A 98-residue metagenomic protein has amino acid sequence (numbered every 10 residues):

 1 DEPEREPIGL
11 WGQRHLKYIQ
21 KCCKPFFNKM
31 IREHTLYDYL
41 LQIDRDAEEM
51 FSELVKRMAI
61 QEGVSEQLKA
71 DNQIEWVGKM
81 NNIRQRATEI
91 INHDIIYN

Functional and structural regions predicted by a protein language model:
D1, D38, D44-D46, D71 (+1 more regions): Acidic-enriched, low-complexity/disordered segments with a strong bias for Aspartate over Glutamate
D1-H34: Short N-terminal mixed-charge amphipathic segments
E2-P3, Q13-L16, R45-E48, S52 (+2 more regions): Anionic, Ser/Thr-rich low-complexity intrinsically disordered regions
Y18, Y37-Y39, Y97: Sequence-level detector for tyrosine residue identity
E33-D44, Q73-N81: Conserved phosphate/pyrophosphate-binding and hydrolysis machinery centered on Walker-type P-loop NTPases, extending
K56-N98: C-terminal charged interaction modules
